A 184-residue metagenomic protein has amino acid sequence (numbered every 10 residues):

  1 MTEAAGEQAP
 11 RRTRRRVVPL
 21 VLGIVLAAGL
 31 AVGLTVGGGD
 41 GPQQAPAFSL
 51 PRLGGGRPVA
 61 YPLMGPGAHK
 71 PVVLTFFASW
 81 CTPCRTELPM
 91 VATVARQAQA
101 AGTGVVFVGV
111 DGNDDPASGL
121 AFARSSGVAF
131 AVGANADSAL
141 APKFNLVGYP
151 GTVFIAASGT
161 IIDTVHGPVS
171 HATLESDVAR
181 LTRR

Functional and structural regions predicted by a protein language model:
M1-L53: N-terminal targeting signals for export/organelle localization
E3, G56-R57, T160: Residue-level signal for well-ordered, solvent-exposed loop/turn and beta-edge residues enriched in charged/polar side
S49-V72: A short beta-strand-turn-helix
H69, A121-A129, A134-R183: Thiol/disulfide oxidoreductase modules built on the thioredoxin-like
V73-L74, F107, T152: Hydrophobic beta-strand anchors of alpha/beta hydrolase catalytic cores
T75-C81, G112: Aromatic-flanked redox-active Cys/Sec active sites in thiol-based oxidoreductases, especially the WC-centered
S79-T86, G151: C-type cytochrome heme c attachment motif
R85-S126, A136-P142: Structural microenvironment flanking redox-active thiols in thiol-disulfide oxidoreductases
